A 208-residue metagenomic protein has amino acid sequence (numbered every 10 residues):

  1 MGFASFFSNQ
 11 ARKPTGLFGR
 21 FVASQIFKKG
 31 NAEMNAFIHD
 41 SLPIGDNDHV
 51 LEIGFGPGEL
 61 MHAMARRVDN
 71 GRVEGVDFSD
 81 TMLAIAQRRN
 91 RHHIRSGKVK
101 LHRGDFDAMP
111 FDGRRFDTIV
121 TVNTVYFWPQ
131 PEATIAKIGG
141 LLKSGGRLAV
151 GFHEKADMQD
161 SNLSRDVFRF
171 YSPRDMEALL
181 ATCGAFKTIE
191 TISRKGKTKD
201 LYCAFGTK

Functional and structural regions predicted by a protein language model:
K29-D48: Conserved alpha-helix/loop element of class I SAM-dependent methyltransferases that forms part of the SAM/SAH-binding
L51-A108: Class I SAM-dependent methyltransferase SAM/SAH-binding core
V68, W128-P129, L142-K143: Helix-to-beta-strand junctions that scaffold the AdoMet/dcAdoMet cofactor pocket in Class I SAM-dependent enzymes
D107-I119: A short acidic, Gly/Pro-enriched loop at the edge of an enzyme's catalytic core that lines a small-molecule cofactor
T118-P131: A short SAM/SAH-binding and catalytic strip from SAM-dependent methyltransferases
E132-S144: A short glycine-rich, Lys/Arg-flanked "PGG" loop and its adjoining helix->strand segment in the class I
R147-D175: Conserved class I S-adenosyl-L-methionine
C183-A185, S193-K208: Core SAM-dependent methyltransferase catalytic element
